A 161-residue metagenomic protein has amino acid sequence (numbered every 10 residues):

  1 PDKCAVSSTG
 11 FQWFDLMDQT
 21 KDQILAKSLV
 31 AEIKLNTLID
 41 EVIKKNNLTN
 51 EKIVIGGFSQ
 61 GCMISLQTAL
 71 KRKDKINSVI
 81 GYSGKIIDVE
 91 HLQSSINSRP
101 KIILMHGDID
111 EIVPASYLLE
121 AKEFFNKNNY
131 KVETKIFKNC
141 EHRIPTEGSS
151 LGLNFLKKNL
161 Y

Functional and structural regions predicted by a protein language model:
P1-L48: Serine-hydrolase catalytic machinery in alpha/beta-hydrolase-like enzymes
S7-L16, G84-I102: Flexible "cap/lid" loop of the alpha/beta hydrolase fold
N47-G57: Alpha/beta-hydrolase fold nucleophile elbow
G56-G61, S65: Gly/Ala-rich beta-loop-alpha elbow adjacent to hydrolase catalytic centers
Q67-K71: Active-site signature of alpha/beta-hydrolase-fold catalytic machinery across serine- and Asp/Cys-nucleophile hydrolases
D74-I86: A conserved short beta-strand
I103-H106, D110: Short beta-strand/loop motif that positions the catalytic acidic residue of the alpha/beta-hydrolase fold
L119-Y161: C-terminal catalytic histidine-bearing segment of alpha/beta-hydrolase fold enzymes
